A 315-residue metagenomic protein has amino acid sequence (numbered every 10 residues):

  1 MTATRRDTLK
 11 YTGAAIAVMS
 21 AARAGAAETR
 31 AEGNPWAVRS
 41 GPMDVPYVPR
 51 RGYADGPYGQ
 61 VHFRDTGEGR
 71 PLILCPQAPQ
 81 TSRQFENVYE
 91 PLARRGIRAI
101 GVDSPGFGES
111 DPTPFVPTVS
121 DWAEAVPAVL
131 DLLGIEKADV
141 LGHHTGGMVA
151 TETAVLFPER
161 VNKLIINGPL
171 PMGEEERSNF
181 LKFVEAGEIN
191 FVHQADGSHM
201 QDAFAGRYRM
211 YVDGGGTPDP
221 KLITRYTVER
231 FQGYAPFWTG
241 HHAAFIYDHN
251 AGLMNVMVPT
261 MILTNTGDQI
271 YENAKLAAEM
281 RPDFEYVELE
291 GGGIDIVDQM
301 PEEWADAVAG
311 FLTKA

Functional and structural regions predicted by a protein language model:
M1-T2, D7-E28: N-terminal export signals
A22-P46: C-terminal segment of N-terminal export signals and the immediately downstream linker at the start of the mature
H62-E109: Conserved HGGG/HGGXW glycine-rich cap/lid loop of the alpha/beta-hydrolase fold
G101-T145: Active-site loop/oxyanion-hole signature of alpha/beta-hydrolase fold enzymes
V155, N162-H193: Flexible "cap/lid" loop of the alpha/beta hydrolase fold
E175-E176, Q194-M254: Conserved alpha/beta-hydrolase catalytic His-Asp/Glu region
T260-G292: Conserved loop-alpha-helix segment in the C-terminal half of the alpha/beta-hydrolase fold that carries the catalytic
E288-A315: Catalytic active-site module of serine/aspartate enzymes centered on a nucleophile-bearing elbow/loop
